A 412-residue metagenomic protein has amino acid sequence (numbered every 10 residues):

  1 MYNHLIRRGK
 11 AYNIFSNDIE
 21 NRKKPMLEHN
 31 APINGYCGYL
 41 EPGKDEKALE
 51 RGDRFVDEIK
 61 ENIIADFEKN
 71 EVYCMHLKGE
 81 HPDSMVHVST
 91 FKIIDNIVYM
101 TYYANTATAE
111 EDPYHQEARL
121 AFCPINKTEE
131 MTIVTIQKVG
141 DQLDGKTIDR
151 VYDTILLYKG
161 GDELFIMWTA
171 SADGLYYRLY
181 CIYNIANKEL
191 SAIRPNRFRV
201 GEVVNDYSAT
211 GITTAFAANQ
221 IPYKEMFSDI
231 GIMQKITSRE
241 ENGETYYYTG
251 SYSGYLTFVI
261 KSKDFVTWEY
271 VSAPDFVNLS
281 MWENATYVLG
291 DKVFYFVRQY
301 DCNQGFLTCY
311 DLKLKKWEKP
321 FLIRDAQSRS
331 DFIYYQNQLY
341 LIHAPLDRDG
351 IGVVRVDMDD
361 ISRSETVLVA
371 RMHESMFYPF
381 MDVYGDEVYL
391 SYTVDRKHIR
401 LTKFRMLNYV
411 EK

Functional and structural regions predicted by a protein language model:
H4-L5: C-terminal trimerization/auto-chaperone modules of long, extracellular attachment fibers and adhesins
G9, F15, R22-S84, I93-T147 (+5 more regions): Beta-rich carbohydrate-recognition and catalytic domains
D149-V151: Elongated alpha-helical scaffolds
F377-P379: C-terminal regions of proteins
